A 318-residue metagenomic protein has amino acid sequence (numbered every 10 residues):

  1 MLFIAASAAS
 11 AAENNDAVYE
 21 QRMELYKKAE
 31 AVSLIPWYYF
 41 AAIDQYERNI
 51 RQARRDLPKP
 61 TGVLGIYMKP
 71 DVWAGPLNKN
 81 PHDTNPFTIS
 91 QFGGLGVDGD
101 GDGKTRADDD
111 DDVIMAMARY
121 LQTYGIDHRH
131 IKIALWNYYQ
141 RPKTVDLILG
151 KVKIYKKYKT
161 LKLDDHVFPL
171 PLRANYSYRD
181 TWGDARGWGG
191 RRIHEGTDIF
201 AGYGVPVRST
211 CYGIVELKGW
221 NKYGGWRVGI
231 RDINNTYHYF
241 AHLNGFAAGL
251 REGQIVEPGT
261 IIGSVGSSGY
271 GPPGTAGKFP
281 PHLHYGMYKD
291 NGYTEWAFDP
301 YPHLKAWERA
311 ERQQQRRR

Functional and structural regions predicted by a protein language model:
M1-A12: Sec-dependent N-terminal signal peptides of Gram-positive bacterial secreted proteins and lipoproteins
A12-Y158: Catalytic glycan-binding domains that act on GlcNAc-containing polysaccharides
Q21, I35-F40, R173, R192-G196 (+4 more regions): Extracytoplasmic
I35-Y39, H128-I131, Y212, N235-H238 (+1 more regions): Loop/turn elements at helix/coil->beta-strand transitions in domains of secreted/extracellular proteins
E47-R51, P142, D184-R186, V205 (+5 more regions): Solvent-exposed loop/turn segments at secondary-structure junctions within structured extracellular/periplasmic domains
G150-W226, P258, Q313-R318: Surface-exposed, glycine-biased beta-strand/turn segments
T210-E252, P273-P281: Zn2+-dependent peptidoglycan hydrolase active-site motif and core
Q254-Q315: Conserved, short, structured surface segments that act as functional micro-motifs
